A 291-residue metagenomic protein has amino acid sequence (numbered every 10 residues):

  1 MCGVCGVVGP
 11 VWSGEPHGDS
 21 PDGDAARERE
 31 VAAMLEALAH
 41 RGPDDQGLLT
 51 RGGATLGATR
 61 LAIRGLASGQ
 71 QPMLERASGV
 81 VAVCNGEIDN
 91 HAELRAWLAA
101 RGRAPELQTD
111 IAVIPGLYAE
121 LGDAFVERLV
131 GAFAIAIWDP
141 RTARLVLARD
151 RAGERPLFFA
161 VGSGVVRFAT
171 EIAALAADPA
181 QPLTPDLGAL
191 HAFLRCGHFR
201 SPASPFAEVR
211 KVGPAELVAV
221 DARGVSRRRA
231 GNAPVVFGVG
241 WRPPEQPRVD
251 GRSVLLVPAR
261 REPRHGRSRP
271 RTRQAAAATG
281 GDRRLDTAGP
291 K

Functional and structural regions predicted by a protein language model:
M1-K291: Cysteine-centered catalytic environments shared across enzyme families
